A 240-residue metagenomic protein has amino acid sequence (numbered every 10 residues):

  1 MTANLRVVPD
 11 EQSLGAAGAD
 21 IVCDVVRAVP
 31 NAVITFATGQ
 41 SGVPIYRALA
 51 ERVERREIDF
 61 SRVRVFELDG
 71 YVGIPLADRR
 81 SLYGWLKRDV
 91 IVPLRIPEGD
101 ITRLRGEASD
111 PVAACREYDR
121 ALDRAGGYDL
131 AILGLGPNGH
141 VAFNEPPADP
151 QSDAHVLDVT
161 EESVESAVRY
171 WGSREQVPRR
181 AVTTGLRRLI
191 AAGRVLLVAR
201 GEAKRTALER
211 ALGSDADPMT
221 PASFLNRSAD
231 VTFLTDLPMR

Functional and structural regions predicted by a protein language model:
M1-I34: N-terminal glycine-/serine-/threonine-rich phosphate-binding loop
T2, R6, S13-L14, G73-R240: Conserved phosphate- and dinucleotide-binding cores of soluble alpha/beta proteins, encompassing both enzyme active
D20, D24, R47-E54, R88 (+2 more regions): Short, well-ordered alpha-helices that flank and scaffold nucleotide-derived cofactor binding pockets
A28-E54: Glycine-rich N-terminal segment of FAD-binding domains in flavoprotein oxidoreductases, spanning the beta-loop-helix
F36, V65-E67, L197, F233: Structural beta-sheet core signal
E51, E57-I58, Y71: Glycine-rich, flexible N-terminal cofactor/catalytic loop recognition
S61-R62, Y128: Local beta-strand N-terminus motif with an aromatic residue
